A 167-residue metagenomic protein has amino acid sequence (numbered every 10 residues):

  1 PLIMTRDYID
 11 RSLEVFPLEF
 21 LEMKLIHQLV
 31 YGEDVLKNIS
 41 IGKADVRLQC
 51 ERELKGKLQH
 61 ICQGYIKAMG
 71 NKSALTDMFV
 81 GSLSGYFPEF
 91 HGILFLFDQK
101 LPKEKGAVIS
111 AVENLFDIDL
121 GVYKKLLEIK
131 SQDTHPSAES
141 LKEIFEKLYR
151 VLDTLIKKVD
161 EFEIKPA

Functional and structural regions predicted by a protein language model:
P1-Y31, N38: Conserved catalytic core of two-metal-ion nucleotidyltransferases
I3, E33-D34, Y86-E89: Short acidic (Asp/Glu) and glycine-rich catalytic loops that position anionic groups and cofactors
L18, L25-G32, G56-Q63, K67: Alpha-helix capping at helix-to-loop junctions
S40, D45-A167: Conserved nucleotidyltransferase catalytic core and NTase-mimicking acidic/glycine-rich helix/loop elements in nucleic
